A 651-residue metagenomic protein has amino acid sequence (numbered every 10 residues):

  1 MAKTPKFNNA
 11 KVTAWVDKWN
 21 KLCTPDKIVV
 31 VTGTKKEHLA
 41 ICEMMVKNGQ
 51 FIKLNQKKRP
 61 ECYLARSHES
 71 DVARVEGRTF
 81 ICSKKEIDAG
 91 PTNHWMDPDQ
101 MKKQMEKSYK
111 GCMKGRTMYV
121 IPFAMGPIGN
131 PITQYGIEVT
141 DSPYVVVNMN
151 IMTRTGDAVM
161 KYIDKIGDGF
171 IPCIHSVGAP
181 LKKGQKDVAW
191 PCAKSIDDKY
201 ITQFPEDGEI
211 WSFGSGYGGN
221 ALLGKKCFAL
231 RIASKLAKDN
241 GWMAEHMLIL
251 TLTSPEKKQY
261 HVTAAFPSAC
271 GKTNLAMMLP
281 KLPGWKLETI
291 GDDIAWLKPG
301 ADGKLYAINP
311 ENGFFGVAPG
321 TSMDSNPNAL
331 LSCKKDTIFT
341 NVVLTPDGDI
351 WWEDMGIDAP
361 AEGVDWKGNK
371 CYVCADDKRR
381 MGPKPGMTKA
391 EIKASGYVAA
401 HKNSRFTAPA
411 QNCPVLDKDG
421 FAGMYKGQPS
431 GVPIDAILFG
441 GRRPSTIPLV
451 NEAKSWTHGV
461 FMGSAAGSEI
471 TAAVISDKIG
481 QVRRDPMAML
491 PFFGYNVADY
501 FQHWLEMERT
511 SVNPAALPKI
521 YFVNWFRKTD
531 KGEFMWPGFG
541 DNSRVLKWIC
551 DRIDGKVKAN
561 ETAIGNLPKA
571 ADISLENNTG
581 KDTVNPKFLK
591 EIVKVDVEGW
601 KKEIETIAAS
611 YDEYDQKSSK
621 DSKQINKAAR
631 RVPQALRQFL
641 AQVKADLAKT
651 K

Functional and structural regions predicted by a protein language model:
A2-C270, P280-K651: Conserved internal helical-beta-strand scaffold that buttresses enzyme catalytic cores
L275: Hydrophobic positions on the alpha1 helix immediately C-terminal to the Walker A/P-loop
